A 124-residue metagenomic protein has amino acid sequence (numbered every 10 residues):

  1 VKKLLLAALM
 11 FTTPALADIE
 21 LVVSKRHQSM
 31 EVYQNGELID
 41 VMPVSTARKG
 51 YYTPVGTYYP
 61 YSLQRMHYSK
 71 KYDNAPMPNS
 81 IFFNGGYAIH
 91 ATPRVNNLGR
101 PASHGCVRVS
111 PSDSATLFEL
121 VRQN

Functional and structural regions predicted by a protein language model:
V1-A7: Sec-dependent signal peptide recognition, specifically the positively charged N-region followed immediately by
T12-P14: N-terminal signal peptide c-region/cleavage motif recognized by signal peptidases
L16-K49: A structural motif detector for short, solvent-exposed N-terminal "entry" segments of globular domains
D18, R48-T57, Q64-N124: Exported/periplasmic cell-wall-interacting domains
S29-E31, Y59, A88: General beta-strand recognition
P43-V44, Y58-P60: Short, surface-exposed loop motifs enriched in S/T, G, D/E and P with embedded aromatic residues
